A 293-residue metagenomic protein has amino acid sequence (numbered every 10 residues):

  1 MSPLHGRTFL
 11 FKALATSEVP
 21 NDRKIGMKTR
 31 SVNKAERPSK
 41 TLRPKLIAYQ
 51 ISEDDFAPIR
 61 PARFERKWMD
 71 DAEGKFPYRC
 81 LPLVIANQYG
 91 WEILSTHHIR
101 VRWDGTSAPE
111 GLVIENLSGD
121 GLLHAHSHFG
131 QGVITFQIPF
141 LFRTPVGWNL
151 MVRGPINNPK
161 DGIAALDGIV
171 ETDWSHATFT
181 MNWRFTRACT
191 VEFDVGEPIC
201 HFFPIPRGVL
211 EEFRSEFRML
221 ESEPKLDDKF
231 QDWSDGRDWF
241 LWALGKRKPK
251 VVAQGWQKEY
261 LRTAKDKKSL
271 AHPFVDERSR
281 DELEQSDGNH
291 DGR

Functional and structural regions predicted by a protein language model:
L10-S17, D22-S175, C189-R293: Non-catalytic terminal segments and appended small domains
H176-R184: Short, structured beta-strand/loop micro-motifs enriched in basic residues and often containing a Trp
